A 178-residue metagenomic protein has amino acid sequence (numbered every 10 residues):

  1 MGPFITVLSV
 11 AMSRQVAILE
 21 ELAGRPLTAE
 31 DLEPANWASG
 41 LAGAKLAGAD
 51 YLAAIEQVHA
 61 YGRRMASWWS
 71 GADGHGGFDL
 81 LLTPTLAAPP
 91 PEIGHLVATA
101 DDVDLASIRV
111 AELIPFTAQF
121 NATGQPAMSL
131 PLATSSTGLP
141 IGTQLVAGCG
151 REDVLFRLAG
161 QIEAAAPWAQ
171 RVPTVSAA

Functional and structural regions predicted by a protein language model:
G2-F4, G76, P91-I114: Short, surface-exposed loop/helix-turn segments at secondary-structure junctions that function as lids/hinges flanking
I5-V10, T99-D101, V146-A147: Short, hinge-like loop/turn segments at secondary-structure boundaries
T6-A66, P84, A88, I93 (+1 more regions): Short helix-loop capping/hinge segments that flank enzyme active sites or metal/cofactor-binding pockets
A11-L27, V110-I114, C149-A164: Short, basic, helix/turn surface patches
L52, E56, R63, N121-A178: Structural helix-boundary/capping segments
W69-H75: Basic phosphate/pyrophosphate-binding loop/patch that engages nucleotide-derived ligands
D79-L80: Short, Asp-centered acidic motifs that coordinate Mg2+ and/or phosphate in catalytic or ligand-binding sites
L105-L130: Small-aliphatic-rich amphipathic alpha-helix that forms the alpha element of a beta-alpha
